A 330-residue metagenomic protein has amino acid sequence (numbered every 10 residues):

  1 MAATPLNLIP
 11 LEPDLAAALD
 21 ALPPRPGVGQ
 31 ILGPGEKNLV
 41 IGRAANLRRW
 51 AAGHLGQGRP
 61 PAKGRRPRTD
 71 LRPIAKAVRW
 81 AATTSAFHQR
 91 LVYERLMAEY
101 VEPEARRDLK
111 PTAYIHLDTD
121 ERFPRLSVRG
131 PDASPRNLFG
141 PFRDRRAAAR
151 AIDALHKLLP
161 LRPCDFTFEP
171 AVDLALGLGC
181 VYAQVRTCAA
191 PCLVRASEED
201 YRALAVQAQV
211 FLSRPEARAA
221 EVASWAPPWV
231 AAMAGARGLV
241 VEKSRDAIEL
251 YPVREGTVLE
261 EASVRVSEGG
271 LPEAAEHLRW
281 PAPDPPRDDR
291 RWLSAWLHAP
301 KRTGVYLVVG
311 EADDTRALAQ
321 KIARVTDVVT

Functional and structural regions predicted by a protein language model:
A2-T330: Conserved catalytic/ligand-binding micro-motifs in nucleotide and anionic cofactor chemistry
